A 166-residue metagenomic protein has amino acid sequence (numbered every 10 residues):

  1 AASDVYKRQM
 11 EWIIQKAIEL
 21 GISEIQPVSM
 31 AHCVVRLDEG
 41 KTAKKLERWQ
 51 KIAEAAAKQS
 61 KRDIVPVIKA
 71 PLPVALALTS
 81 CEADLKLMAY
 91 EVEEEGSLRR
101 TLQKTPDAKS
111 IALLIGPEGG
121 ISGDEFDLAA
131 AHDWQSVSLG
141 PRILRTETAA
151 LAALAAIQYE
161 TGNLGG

Functional and structural regions predicted by a protein language model:
A1-L87: RNA substrate-binding interface of SAM-dependent RNA methyltransferases
S3, E118, R142, T146: Glycine- and other small-residue-rich loops at beta-strand/loop junctions that grip anionic moieties
Q9, P73, G120, T148-A149: Residue-level recognition of oxygen-bearing side chains
T42-L46, K104, A155-A156: Short, hinge-like loop/turn segments at secondary-structure boundaries
E47, K51, L76-S80, R100-K104 (+1 more regions): Replace "anionic and nucleotidyl ligands
L72-L78, E94-G96, L144: A short acidic, often aromatic-flanked loop/helix-cap motif at beta-alpha or helix-coil junctions that lines enzyme
D84-G120, E125-F126, W134-V137: Active-site/ligand-binding-proximal alpha/beta "capping" segment
G123-G166: Structured adenosyl-cofactor binding patch, chiefly the S-adenosyl-L-methionine
